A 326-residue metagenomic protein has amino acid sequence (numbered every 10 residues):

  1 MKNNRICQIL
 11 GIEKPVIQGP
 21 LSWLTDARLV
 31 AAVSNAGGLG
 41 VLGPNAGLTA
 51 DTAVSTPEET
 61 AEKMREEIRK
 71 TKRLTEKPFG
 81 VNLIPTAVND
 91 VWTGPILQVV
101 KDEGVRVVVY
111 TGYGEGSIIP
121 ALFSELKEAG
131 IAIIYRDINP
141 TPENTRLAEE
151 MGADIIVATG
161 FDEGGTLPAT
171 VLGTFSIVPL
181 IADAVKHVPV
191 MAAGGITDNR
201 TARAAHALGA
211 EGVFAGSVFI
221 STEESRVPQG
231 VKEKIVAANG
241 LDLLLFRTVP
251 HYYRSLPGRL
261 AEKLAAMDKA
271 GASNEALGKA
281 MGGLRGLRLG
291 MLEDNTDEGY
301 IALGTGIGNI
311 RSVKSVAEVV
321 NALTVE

Functional and structural regions predicted by a protein language model:
M1-V185: Active-site entrance/lid segments in N-terminal catalytic domains of soluble metabolic enzymes
L21, G195-I196: Active-site metal-binding loops of divalent metal-dependent hydrolases
R146, L167-M191, T197-E326: Conserved active-site-proximal phosphate/metal-binding subdomains
